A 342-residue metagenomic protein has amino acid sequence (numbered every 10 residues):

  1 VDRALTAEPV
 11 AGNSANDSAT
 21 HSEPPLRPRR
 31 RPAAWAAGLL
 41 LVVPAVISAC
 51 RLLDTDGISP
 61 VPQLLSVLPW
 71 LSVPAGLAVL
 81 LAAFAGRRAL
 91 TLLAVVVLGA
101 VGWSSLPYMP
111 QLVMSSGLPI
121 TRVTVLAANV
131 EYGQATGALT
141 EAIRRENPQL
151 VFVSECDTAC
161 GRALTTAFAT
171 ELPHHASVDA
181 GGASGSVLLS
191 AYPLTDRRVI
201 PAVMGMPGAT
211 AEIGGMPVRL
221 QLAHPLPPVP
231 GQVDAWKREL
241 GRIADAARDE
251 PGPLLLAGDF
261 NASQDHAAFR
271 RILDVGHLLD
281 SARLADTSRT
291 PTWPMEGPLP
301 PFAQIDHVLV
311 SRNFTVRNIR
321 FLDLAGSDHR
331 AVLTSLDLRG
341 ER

Functional and structural regions predicted by a protein language model:
D2-T166: N-terminal, active-site-proximal structural segment of metallo-dependent hydrolase catalytic domains
V125, E131-R144, V153-R342: Soluble catalytic domains of enzymes that build or remodel membrane lipids, polysaccharides, and related
